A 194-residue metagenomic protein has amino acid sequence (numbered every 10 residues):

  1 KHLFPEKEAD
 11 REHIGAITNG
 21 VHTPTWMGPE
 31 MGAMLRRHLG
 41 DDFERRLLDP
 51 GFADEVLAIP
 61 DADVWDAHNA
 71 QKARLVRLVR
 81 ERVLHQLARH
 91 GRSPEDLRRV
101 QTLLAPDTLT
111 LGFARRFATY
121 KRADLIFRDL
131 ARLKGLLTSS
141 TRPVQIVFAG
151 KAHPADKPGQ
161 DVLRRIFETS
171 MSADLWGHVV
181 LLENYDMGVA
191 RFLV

Functional and structural regions predicted by a protein language model:
K1-V194: Catalytic cores of carbohydrate-active enzymes across secretory and cytosolic contexts
